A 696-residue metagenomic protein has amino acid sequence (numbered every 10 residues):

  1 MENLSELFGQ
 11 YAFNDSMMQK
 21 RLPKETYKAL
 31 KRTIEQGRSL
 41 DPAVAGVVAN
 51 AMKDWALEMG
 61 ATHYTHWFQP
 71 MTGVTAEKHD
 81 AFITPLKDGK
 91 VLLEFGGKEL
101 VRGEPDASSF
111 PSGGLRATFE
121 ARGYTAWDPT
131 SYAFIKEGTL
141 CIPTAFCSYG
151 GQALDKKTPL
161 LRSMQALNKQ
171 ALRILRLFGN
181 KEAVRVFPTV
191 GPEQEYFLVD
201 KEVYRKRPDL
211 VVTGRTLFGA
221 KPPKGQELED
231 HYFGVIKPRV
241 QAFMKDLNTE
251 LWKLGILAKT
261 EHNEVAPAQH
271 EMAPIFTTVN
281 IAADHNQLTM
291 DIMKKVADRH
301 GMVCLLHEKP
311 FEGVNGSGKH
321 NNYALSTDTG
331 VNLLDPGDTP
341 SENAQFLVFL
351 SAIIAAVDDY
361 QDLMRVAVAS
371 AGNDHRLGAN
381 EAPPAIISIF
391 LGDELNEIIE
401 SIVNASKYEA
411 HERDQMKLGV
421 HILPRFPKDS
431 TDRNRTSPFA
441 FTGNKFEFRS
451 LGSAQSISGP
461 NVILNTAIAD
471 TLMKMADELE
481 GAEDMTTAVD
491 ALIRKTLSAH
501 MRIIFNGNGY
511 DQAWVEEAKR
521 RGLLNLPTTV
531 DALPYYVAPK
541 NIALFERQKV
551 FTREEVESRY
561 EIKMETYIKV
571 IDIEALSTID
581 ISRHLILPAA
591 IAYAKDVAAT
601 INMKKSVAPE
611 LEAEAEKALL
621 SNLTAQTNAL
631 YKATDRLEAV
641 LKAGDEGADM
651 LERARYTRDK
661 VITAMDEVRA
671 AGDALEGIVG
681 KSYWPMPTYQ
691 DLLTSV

Functional and structural regions predicted by a protein language model:
M1-N14, T33-E35, P223-Y232: Gly-rich Lys/Arg/Thr-decorated short loops/hinges at beta-loop-alpha junctions or inter-strand turns that position
M1-Y27, D41, R122-I142, T442 (+1 more regions): Catalytic pocket of metal/acid-base enzymes, prominently hydrolases
L7-E120: Active-site core of metal-dependent hydrolases
V44, F68, G96-G97, H262 (+6 more regions): Active-site proximal loops enriched in glycine and acidic residues that flank catalytic Cys/His/Asp and coordinate
L57, A61, T65-Q69, A283-R299 (+4 more regions): Hydrophobic/aromatic-rich, well-ordered segments within soluble, folded domains that form packed cores
G73-D88, S108, R207, G214-T216 (+4 more regions): Short linear, low-complexity motifs centered on an aromatic residue
A121-L306, N315-G318, L325-E561: Glycine-rich, acidic/polar active-site loops that bind/position phosphate-bearing ligands
I493, S498-V696: C-terminal amphipathic alpha-helical interaction region
